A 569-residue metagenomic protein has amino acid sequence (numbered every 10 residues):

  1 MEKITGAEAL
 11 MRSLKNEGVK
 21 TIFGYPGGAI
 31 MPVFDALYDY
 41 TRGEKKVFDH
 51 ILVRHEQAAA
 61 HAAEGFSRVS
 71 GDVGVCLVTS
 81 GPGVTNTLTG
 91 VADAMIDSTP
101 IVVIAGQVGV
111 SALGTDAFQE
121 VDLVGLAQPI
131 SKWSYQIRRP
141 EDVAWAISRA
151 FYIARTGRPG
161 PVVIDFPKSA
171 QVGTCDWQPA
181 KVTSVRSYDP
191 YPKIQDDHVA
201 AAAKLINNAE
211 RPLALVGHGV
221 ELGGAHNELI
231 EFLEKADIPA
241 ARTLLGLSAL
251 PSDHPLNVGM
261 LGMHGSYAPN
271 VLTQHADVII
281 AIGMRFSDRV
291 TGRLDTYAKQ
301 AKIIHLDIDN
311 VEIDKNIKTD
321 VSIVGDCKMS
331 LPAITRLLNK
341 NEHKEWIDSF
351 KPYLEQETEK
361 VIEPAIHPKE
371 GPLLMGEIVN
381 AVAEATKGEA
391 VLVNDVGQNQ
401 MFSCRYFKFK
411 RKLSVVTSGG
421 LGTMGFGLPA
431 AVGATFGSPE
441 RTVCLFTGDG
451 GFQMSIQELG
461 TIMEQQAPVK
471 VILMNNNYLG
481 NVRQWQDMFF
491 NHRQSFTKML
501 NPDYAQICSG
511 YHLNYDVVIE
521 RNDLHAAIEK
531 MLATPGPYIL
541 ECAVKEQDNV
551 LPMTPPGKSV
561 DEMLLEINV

Functional and structural regions predicted by a protein language model:
M1-E345, A381, A385-G388, P468-V471 (+3 more regions): N-terminal alpha/beta PP-like core and its mobile active-site loop of ThDP/TPP-dependent enzymes
A7-M11, K15, V33-L37, L354-T435: Active-site diphosphate/adenylate-binding microenvironment
G27-I30, G81, S98, P161 (+3 more regions): Glycine-rich phosphate/pyrophosphate-binding beta-alpha loops
E56-H61, V84, N399-M401, E520-L524: Short acidic loop-to-helix transition motifs that present clustered carboxylates
I104, A112-Q119, D314-N316, S322-V324 (+2 more regions): Thiamine diphosphate
E141, K204, Q300-V396, R521-N522 (+2 more regions): Phosphate/pyrophosphate-binding active-site segments
V163, H305, V393, F446-T447: Generic enzyme active-site microenvironment
K168-A170, Q398, V544: Active-site-proximal loop/turn and secondary-structure-junction residues that shape catalytic pockets, frequently
